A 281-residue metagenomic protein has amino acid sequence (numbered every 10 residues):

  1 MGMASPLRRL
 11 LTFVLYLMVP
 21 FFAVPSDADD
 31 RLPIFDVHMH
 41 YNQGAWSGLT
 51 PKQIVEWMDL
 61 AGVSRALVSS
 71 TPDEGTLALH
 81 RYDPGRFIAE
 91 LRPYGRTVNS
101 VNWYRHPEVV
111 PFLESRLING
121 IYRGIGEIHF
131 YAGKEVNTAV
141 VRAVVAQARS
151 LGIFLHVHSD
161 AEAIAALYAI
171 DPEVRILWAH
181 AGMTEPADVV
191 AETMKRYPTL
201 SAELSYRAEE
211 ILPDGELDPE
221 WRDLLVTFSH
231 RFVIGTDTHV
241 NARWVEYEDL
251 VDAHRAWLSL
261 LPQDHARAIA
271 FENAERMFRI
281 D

Functional and structural regions predicted by a protein language model:
P6-L10, V24-V37, S47-S69, E74 (+3 more regions): Mid-to-C-terminal alpha-helical segments outside catalytic/metal-binding sites
T12-F22: Bacterial N-terminal signal peptides
D29, E74-F154, S201-E209: Active-site gating/metal-coordination segments in enzymes
I34-Y41, R149: Acidic/histidine-rich, surface-exposed loop or edge segments in extracytoplasmic proteins
M39, I128, A181, T236-T238: Active-site metal-binding loops of divalent metal-dependent hydrolases
M39-P51, V98-Y104, L212-P213: Acidic/histidine-rich helix-loop elements that form or flank divalent-metal/phosphate-binding sites at the catalytic
N42-G44, D73-T76, R96-V98, A132-K134 (+4 more regions): Active-site environment of divalent metal-dependent phosphoester hydrolases
F87-L91, N137-I234: Catalytic pocket-lining loop regions of alpha/beta-barrel enzymes, especially the amidohydrolase/enolase/GH5 lineages
